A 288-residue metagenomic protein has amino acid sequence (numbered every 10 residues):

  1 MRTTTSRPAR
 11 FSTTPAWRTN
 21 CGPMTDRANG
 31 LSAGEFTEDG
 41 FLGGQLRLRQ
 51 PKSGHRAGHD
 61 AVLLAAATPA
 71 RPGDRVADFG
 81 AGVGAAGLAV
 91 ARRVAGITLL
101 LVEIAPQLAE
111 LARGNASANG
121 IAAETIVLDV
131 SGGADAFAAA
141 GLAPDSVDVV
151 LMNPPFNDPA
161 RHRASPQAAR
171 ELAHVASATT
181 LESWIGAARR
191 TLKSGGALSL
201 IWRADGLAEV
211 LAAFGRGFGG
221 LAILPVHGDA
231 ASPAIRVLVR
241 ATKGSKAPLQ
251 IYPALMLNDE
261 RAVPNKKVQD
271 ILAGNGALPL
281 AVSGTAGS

Functional and structural regions predicted by a protein language model:
A9-T37, Q50: N-terminal auxiliary segments of SAM/dcSAM-dependent transferases
N29-R71: Class I SAM-dependent transferase core
R49, E124-I126, L224: General small-molecule cofactor/ligand-binding pocket signal
S53, S177-A234: Conserved Class I SAM-dependent methyltransferase catalytic core
L64, W184, A241: Residue-level signal for inorganic ion chemistry
A67-A164: Conserved SAM/SAH cofactor-binding pocket of Class I
P154-S183: Mobile active-site "lid"/loop adjacent to the S-adenosyl-L-methionine
P233-S288: SAM/dcSAM-binding transferase cores
